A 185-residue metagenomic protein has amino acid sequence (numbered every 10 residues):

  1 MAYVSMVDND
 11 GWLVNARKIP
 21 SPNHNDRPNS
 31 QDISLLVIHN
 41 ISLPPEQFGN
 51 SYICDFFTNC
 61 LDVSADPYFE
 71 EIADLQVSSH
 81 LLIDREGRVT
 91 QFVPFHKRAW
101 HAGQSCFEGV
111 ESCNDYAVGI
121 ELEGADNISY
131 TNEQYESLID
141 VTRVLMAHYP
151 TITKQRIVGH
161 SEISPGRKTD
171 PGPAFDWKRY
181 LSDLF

Functional and structural regions predicted by a protein language model:
M1-E111: N-terminal catalytic cores of peptidoglycan-degrading enzymes
A2-V14, E111-Y116, A125-F185: Basic/polar, cationic surfaces and motifs that engage anionic cell-wall and phosphate/carboxylate ligands
I38, I120, L138: Conserved, mostly hydrophobic/aromatic
